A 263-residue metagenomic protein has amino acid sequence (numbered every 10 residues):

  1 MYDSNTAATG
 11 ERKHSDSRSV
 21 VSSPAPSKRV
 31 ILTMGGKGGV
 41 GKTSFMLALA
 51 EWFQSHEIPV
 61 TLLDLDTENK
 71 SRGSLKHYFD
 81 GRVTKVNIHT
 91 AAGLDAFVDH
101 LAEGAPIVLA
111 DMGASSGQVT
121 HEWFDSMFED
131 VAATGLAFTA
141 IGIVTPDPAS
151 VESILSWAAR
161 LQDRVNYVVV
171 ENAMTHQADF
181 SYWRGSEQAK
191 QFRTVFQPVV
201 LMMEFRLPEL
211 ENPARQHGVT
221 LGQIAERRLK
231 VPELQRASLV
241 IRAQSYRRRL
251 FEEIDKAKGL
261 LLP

Functional and structural regions predicted by a protein language model:
M1-L32, D99: Extreme N-terminal, non-catalytic leader segments that precede Walker-type/kinase nucleotide-binding cores
T6-D16, E152-S153, L229-P263: C-terminal accessory extensions appended to soluble enzyme cores
V30-I88: Walker A/P-loop NTP-binding active-site region of P-loop NTPases, recognizing the glycine-rich GxxxxGKT/S
L63, A110, A140-T145, V168-A173: Conserved beta-strand segments of the P-loop GTPase G domain that flank and frequently precede/overlap
P106-W123: Switch II (G3) loop of P-loop NTPases
H121-D147: Inter-motif core of Ras-like GTPase G domains
F128-E129, T134, P148-Y167: Conserved C-terminal guanine-recognition region of P-loop GTPase G domains, centered on the G4
A173-A178, Y182, A189-S245: Beta-strand-loop-alpha "switch" segments that mediate conformational coupling across diverse proteins
